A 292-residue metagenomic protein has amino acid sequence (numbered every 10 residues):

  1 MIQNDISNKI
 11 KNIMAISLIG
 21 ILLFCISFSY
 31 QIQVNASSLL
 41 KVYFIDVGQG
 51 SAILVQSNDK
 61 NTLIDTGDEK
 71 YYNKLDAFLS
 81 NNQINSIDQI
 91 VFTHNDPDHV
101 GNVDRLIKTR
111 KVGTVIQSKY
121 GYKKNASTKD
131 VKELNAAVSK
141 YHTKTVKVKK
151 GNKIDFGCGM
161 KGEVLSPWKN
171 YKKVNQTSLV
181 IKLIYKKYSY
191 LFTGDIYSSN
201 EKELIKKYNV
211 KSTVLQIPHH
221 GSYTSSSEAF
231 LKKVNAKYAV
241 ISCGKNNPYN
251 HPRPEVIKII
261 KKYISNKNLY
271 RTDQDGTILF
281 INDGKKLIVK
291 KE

Functional and structural regions predicted by a protein language model:
I2-A15, G20-E292: Non-globular, low-confidence helical/coil segments that flank catalytic cores
